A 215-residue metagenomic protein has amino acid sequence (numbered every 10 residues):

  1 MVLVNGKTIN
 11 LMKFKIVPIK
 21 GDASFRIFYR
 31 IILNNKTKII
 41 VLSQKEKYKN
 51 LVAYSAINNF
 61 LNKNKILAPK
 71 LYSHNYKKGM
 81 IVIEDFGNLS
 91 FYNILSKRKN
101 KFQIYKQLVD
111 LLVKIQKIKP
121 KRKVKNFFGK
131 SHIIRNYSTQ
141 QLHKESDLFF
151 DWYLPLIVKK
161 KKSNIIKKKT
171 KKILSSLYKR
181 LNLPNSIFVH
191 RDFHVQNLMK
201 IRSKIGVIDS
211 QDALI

Functional and structural regions predicted by a protein language model:
L3-K13: A short, low-complexity linker immediately N-terminal to eukaryotic Hanks-type protein kinase catalytic domains
L11-I32: ATP-binding glycine-rich phosphate-binding loop
F14-V17, P69-Y72, I208: A short, local hydrophobic-aromatic micro-motif
I16-K20, K45, Y137, H190: Glycine-rich loop motifs involved in handling phospho/adenylate chemistry
S24, K47-N50, I215: Alpha-helix N-cap/loop-to-helix initiation residues
R26-I31, I40, I115-Q116, L174-I215: Active-site acidic catalytic loop and adjacent metal/ATP-binding pocket of ATP-dependent phosphoryl transfer enzymes
Y29-K144, N182: ATP-binding pocket architecture of kinase catalytic cores
P120-R122, H132-R135, Q140-Q141, E145-F188: An alpha-helical support segment within catalytic cores of ATP-dependent transferases
